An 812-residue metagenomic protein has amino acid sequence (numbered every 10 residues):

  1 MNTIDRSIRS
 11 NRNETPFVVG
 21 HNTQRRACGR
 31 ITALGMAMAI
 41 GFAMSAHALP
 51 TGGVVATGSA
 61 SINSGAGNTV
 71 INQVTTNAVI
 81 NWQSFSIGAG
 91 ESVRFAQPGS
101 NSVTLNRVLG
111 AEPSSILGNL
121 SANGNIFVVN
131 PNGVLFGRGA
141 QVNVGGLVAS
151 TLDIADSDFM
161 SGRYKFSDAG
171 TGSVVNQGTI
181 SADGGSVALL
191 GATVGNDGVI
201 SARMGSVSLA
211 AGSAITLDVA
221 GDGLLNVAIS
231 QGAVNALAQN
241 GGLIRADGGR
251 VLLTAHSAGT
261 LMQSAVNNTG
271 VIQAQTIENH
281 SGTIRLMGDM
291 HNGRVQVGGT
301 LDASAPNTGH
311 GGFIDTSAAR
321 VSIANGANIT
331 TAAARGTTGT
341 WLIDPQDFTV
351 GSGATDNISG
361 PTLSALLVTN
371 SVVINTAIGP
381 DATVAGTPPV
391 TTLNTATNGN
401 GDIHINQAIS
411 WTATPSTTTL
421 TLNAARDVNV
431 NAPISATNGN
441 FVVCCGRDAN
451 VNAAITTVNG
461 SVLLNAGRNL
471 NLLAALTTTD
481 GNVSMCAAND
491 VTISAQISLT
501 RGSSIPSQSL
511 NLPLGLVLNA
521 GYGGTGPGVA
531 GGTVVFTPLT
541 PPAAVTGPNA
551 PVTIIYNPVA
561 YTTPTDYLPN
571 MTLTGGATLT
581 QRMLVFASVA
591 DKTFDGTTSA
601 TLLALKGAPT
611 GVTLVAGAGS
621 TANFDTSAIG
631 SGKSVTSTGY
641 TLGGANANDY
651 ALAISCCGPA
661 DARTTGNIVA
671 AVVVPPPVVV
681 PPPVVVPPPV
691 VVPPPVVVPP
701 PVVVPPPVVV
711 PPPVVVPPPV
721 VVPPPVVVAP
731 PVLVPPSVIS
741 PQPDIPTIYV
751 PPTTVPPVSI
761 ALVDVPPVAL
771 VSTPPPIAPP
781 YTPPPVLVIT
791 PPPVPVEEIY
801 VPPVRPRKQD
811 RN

Functional and structural regions predicted by a protein language model:
M1-I8, V585-F586: Short acidic, Pro/Gly- and aromatic-enriched capping/linker segments at domain boundaries
N2, T15-G20, Q24-M583, V669-V715 (+2 more regions): Extracellular and secretory-pathway beta-repeat/beta-biased strand scaffolds
I4, T316, D661-R663: Catalytic cores of nucleotide-enabled group-transfer and carboxylate-activating enzymes in metabolic and assembly-line
S264, T562-P569, A645-A660: Beta-sandwich strand segments
I374, I405, L422, D595 (+3 more regions): Extracellular/surface recognition and adhesion modules
A550-Y556, S599-L605, A616-N648, L652-I654: Contiguous beta-strand segments of beta-sheet-rich domains
T572, A590-S599: Solvent-exposed, low-complexity, repeat-rich "mucin-like" stalks and linkers
R582-S588, L614-G617: Proline-enriched interdomain boundary motifs that mark the N-terminal boundary and often initiate the first structured
